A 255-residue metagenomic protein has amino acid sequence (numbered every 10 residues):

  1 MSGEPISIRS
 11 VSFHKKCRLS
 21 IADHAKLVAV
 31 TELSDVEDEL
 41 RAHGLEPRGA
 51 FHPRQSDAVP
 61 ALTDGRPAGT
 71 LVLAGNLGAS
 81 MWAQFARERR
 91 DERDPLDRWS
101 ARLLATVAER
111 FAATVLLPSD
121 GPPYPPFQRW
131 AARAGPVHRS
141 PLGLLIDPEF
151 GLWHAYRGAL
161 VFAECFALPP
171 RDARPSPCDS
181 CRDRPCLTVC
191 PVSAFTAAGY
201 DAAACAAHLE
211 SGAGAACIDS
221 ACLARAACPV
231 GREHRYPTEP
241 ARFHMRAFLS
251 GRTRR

Functional and structural regions predicted by a protein language model:
H24-R255: Non-ligating segments of multi-cofactor redox enzymes
